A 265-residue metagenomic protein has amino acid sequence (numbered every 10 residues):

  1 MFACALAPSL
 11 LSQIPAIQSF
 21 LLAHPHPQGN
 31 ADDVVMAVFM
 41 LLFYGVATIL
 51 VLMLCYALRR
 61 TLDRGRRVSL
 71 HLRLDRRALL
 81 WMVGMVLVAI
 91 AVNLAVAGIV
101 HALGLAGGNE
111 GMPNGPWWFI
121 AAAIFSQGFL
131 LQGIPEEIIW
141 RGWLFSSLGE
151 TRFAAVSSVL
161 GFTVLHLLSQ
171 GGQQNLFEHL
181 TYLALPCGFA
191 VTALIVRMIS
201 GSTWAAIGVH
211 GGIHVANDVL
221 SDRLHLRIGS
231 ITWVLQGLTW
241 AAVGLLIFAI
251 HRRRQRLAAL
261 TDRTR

Functional and structural regions predicted by a protein language model:
F2-L10, G45-A57, V86-G98, Q236-R256: Hydrophobic core of alpha-helical transmembrane segments in multi-pass integral membrane proteins
A3-L10, I90-A95, V159-S169, G211-S221: Aromatic-anchored segments of alpha-helical transmembrane domains
I14-V38, D63-P135, F145, E150 (+1 more regions): Juxtamembrane helix-loop-helix connectors linking adjacent transmembrane helices in multi-pass membrane enzymes
P27-A47, E150-S158, S202, I228-I231: Membrane-interface starts of transmembrane alpha-helices
Y56, V209-R265: C-terminal membrane module of polytopic membrane proteins
L79-V83, L87, A122, A155-L160 (+3 more regions): Hydrophobic alpha-helical transmembrane segments
I134-S158, M198-S202: Membrane-interface helix/loop boundary segments of multi-pass membrane proteins
Y182-I195: Hydrophobic alpha-helical segments embedded in the membrane of multi-pass proteins
